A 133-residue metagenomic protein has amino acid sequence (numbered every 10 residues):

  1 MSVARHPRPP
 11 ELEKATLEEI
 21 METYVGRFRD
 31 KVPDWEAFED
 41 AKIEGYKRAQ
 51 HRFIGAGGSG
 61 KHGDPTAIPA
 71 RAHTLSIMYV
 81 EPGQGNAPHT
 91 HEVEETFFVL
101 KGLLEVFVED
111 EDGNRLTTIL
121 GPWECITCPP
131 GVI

Functional and structural regions predicted by a protein language model:
M1-A72: A short, N-terminal "cap"/entry segment at the start of jelly-roll beta-barrel domains of the cupin/DSBH fold
G55-G63, S76-H91, P130: Conserved short histidine dyad/triad with adjacent acidic residue
G63-P69, N86-H91, V108, T117-T118: Short histidine-centered beta-strand/loop micro-motifs that create catalytic or ligand/metal-coordination sites
I77-M78, P88-T90, E94-V99, T118 (+1 more regions): His/acidic/aromatic-lined binding-pocket segments of jelly-roll/cupin-type domains and related regulatory beta-sandwich
P82, V93-E111: Glycine- and acidic-residue-biased ligand/ion/polar-headgroup-sensing regions
Q84-A87, E105, E124-I126, P130-I133: Histidine-centered metal-chelating micro-motifs
D110-G131: Short acidic-glycine-tyrosine-enriched beta hairpin
